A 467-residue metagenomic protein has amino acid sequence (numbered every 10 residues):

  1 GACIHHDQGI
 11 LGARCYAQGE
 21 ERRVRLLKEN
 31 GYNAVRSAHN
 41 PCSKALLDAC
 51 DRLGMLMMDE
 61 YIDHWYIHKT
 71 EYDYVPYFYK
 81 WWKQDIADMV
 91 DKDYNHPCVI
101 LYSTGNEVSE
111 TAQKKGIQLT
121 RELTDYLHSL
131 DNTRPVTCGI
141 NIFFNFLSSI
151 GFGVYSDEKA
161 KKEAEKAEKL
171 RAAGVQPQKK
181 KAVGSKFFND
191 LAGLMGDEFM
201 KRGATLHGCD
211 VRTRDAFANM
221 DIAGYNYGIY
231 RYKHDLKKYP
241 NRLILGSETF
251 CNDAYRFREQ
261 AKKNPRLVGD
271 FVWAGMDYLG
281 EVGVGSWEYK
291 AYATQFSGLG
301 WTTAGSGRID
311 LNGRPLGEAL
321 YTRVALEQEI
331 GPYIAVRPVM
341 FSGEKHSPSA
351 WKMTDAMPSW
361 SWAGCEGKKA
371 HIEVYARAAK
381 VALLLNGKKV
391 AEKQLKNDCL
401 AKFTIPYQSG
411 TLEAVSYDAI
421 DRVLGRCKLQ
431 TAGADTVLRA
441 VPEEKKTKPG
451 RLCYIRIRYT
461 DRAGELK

Functional and structural regions predicted by a protein language model:
G1, R456-D461, L466: Active-site and channel-lining beta-strand-loop segments that bind or position nucleotide-derived/phosphorylated
G1-D125, N132-T137, D210, A218-N219: Active-site-adjacent substrate/metal-binding segments within catalytic domains of carbohydrate-active enzymes
I100-Y102, D125-S129, V136-G450, R462-K467: Substrate-binding clefts and catalytic carboxylate motifs of secreted carbohydrate-active enzymes
A370, Y454-I457: C-terminal accessory/binding modules appended to enzymatic or scaffolding proteins
